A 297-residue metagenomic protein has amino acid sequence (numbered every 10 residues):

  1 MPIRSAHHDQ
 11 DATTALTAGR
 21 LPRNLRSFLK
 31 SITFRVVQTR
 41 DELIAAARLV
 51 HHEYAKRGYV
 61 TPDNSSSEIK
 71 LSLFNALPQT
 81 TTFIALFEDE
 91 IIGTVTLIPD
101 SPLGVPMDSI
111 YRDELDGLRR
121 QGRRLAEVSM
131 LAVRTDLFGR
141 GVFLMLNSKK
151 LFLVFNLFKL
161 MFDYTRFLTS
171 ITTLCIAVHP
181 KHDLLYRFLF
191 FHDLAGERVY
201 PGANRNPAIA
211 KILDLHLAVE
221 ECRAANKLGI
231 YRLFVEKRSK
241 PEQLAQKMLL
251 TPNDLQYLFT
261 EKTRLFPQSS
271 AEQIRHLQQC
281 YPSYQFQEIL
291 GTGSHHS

Functional and structural regions predicted by a protein language model:
M1-T14: Extreme N-terminal leader/anchor segments
P2-R4, R20-L71, Q79-I84, I91: Short amphipathic alpha-helix that is part of the acyltransferase structural core
D63-T80, G104-G117: Short acidic (Asp/Glu) patches
E90-T94, A126: Glycine-rich phosphate/pyrophosphate-binding loop shared by adenosine-nucleotide-utilizing enzymes
S101-M107, Y111-L217: Acyl-donor binding region in acyl/amide transferases
R198-F259: Accessory, usually C-terminal, subdomains that scaffold auxiliary metal cofactors
L265-S297: C-terminal non-catalytic accessory extensions
